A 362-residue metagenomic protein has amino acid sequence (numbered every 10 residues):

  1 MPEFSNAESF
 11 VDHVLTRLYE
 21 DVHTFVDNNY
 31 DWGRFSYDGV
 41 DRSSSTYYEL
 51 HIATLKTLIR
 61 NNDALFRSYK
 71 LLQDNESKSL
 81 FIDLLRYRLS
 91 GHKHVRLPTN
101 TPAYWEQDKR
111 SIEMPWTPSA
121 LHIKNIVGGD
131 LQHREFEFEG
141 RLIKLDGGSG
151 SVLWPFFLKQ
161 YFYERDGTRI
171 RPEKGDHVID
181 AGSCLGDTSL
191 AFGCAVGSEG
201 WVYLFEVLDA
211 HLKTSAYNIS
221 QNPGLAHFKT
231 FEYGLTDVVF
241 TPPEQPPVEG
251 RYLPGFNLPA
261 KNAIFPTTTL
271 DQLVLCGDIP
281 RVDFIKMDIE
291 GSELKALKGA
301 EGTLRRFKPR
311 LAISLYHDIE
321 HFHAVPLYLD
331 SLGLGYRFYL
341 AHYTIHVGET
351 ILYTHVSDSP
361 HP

Functional and structural regions predicted by a protein language model:
M1-P362: Phosphate/nucleotide-binding beta-alpha loop and adjacent structural elements of enzyme active sites
